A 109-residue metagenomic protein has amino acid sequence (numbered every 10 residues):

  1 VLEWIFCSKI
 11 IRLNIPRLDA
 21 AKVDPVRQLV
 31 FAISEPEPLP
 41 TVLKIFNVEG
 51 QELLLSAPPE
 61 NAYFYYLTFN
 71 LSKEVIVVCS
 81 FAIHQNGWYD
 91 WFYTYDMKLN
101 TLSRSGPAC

Functional and structural regions predicted by a protein language model:
V1-E3, D24-E37, K73-N86: Short beta-strand elements that form the blades of beta-propeller/WD-repeat-like and other beta-sheet-rich scaffold
L2-I15, T41-P59, N86-P107: Surface-exposed loop/turn elements that mediate protein-protein interactions on large endomembrane-trafficking
L13-R27, P58-S72, G106-C109: Repeated scaffold domains used in trafficking and secretory/extracellular systems, primarily beta-propellers
P59-T94: A mid-sequence interfacial segment
